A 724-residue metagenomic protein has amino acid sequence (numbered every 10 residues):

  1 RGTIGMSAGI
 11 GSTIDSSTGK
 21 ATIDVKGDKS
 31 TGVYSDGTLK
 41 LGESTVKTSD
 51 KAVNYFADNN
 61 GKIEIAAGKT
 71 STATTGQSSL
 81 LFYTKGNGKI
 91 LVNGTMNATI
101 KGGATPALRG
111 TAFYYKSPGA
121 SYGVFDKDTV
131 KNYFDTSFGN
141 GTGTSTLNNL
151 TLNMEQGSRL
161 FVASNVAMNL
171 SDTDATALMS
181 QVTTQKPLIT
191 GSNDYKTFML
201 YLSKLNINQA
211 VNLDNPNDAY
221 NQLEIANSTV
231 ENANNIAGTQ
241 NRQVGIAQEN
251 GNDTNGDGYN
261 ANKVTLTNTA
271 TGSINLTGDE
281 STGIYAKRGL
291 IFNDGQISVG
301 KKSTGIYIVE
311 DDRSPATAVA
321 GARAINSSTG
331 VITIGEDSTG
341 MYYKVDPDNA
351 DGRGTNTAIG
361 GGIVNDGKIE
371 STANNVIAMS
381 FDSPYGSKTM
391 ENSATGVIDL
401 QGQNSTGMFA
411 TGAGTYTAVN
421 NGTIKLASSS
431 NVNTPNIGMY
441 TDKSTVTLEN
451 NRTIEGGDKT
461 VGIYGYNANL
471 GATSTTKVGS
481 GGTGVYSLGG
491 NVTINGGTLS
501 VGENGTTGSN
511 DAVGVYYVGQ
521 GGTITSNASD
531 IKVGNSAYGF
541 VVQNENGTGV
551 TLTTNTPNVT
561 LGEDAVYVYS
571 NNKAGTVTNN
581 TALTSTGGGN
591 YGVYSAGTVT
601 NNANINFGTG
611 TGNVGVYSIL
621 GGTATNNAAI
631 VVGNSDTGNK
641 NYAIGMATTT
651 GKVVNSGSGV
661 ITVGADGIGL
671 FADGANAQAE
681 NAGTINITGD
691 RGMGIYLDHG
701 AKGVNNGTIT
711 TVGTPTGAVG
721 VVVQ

Functional and structural regions predicted by a protein language model:
R1-Q724: Long, low-complexity, polar and repeat-rich extracellular regions of very large Gram-negative surface proteins
